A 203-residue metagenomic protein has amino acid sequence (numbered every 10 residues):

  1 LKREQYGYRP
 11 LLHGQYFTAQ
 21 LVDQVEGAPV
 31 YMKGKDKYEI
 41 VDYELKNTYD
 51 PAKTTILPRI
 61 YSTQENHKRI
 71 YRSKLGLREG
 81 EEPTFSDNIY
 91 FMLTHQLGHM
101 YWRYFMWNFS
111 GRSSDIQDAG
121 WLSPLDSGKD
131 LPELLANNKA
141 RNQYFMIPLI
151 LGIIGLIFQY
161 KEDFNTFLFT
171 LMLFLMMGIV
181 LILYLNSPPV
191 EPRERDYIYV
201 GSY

Functional and structural regions predicted by a protein language model:
L1-L156: Lumenal/periplasmic acceptor-binding loop at the mouth of the active site in multi-pass, GT-C-fold membrane enzymes
I116, S123-P124, F167, L183 (+1 more regions): Extended hydrophobic/aromatic segments used for targeting, binding, or gating
N137-A140, I182, N186-P192: Outer-membrane beta-barrel channel domains
Y144-L151, F164-Y184: Transmembrane alpha-helix segments characteristic of polytopic inner-membrane glycan-assembly/cell-envelope
L156-D163: Structural signal for the C-terminal ends of transmembrane alpha-helices and the immediately following loop
E191-Y203: Hydrophobic/aromatic-rich transmembrane helices and adjacent perimembrane loops
